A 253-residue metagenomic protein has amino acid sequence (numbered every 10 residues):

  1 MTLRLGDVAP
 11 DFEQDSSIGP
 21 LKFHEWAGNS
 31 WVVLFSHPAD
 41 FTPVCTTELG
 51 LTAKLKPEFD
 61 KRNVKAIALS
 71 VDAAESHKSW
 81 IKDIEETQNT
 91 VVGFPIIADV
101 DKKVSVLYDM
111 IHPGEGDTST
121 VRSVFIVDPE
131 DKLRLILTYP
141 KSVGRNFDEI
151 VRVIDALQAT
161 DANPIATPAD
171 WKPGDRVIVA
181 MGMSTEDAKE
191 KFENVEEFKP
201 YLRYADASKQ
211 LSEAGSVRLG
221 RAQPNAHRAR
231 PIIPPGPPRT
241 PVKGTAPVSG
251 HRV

Functional and structural regions predicted by a protein language model:
M1-V253: Chalcogenol-based redox active-site neighborhoods
